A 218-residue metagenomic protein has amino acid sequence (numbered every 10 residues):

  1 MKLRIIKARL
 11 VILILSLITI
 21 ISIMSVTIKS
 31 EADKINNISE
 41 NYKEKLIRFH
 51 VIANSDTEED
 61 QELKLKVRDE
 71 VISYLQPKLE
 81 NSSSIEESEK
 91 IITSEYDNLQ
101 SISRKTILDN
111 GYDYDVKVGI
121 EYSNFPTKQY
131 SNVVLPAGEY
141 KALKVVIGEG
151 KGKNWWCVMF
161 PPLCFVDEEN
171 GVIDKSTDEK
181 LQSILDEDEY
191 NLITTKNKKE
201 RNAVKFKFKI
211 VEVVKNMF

Functional and structural regions predicted by a protein language model:
R9-T27: Hydrophobic membrane-insertion alpha-helices, especially the h-region of bacterial N-terminal signal peptides
T27-E40: Aromatic-capped interface at the extracytoplasmic side of an N-terminal signal-anchor transmembrane helix
E44-L46, G111-D115, G138-A142, G152 (+1 more regions): Extracytoplasmic
K45-Y96: Early exported N-terminus immediately downstream of N-terminal targeting peptides
L46-I52, D115-G119, A142-V146, W156-V158 (+1 more regions): Soluble periplasmic/extracytoplasmic beta-strand elements of cell-envelope proteins
I85-P126: Amphipathic, coiled-coil-like alpha-helical scaffolding segments used for oligomerization/assembly
V133-E200: Soluble extracytoplasmic domains of inner/organellar membrane proteins
E189-F218: Glycine-rich, aromatic-bearing surface loops/beta-hairpins
